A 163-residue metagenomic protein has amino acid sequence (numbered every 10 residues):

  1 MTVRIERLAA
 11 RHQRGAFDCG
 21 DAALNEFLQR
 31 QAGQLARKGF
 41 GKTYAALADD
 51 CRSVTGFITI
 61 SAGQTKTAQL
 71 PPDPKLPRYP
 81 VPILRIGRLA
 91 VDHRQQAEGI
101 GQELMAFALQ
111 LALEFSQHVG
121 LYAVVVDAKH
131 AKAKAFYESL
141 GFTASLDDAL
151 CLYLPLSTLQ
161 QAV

Functional and structural regions predicted by a protein language model:
M1-Q34, K38: Short amphipathic alpha-helix that is part of the acyltransferase structural core
G39-A62: Conserved beta-hairpin
Y44-A48, I86, A123-A128: Extended hydrophobic secondary-structure segments that form protein cores and membrane-embedded regions
F57-R88: Conserved acyl-donor/pantetheine-binding loop and adjacent beta-alpha core of acyl/acetyltransferases and related
G87-A97: A short, internal acetyl-CoA/4′-phosphopantetheine-binding micro-motif in the GNAT/acyltransferase core
A97-L111, S139: Conserved acetyl-CoA-binding loop-helix of GNAT-fold acetyltransferases
M105, H130-A133, A149-L156: Short glycine/proline-centered loop/turn elements that form peptide/ligand docking sites
L113, V119-G120, D127-D147: Conserved active-site alpha-helix within GNAT-family acetyltransferase domains
